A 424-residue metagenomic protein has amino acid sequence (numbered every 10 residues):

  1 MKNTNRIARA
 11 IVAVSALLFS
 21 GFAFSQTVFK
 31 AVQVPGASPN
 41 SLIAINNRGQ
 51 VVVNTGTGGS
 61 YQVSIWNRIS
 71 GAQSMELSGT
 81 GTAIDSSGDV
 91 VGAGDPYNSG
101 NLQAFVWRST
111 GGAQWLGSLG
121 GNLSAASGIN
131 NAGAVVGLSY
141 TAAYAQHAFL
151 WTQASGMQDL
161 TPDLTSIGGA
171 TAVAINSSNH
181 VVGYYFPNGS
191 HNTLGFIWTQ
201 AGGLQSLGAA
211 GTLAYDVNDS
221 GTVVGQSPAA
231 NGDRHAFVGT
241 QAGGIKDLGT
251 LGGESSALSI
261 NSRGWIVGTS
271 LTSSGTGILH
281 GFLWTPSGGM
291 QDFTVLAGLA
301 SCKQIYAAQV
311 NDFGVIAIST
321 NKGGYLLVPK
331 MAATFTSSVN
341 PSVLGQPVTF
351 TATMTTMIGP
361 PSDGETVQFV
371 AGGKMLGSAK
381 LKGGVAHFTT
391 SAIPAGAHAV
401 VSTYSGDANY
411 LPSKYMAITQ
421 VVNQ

Functional and structural regions predicted by a protein language model:
K2-N3, S87, S178, S220 (+2 more regions): Intrinsic low-complexity, intrinsically disordered segments enriched in polar/basic residues
K2-V12: Bacterial N-terminal signal peptides that target proteins for export
F24-A333, G359, G377-S378, K382 (+2 more regions): Residue-level hotspots at or immediately adjacent to binding/recognition sites across diverse folds
P329-Q424: Solvent-exposed beta-strand/loop surfaces, strongest in extracytoplasmic domains of secreted and cell-surface proteins
